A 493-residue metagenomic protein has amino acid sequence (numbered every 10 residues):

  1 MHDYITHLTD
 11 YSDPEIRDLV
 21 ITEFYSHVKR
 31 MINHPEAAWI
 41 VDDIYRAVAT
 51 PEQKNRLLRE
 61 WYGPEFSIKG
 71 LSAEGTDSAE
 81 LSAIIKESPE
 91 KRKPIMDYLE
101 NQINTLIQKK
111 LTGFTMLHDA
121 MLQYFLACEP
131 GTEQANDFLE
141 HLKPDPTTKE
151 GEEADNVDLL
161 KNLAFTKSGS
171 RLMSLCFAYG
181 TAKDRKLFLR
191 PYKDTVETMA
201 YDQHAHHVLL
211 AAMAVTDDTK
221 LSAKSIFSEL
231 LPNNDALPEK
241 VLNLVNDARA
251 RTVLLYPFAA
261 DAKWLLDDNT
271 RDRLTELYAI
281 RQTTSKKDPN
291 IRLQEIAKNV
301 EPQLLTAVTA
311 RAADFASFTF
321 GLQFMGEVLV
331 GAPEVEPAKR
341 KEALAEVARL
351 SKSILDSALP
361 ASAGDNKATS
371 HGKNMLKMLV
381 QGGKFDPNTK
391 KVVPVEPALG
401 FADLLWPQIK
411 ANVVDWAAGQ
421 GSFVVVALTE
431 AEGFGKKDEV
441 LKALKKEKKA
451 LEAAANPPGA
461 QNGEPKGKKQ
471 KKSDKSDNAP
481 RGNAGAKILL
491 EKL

Functional and structural regions predicted by a protein language model:
M1-L493: Eukaryotic gene-expression regulator signature that favors modular helical reader/repeat domains and their
